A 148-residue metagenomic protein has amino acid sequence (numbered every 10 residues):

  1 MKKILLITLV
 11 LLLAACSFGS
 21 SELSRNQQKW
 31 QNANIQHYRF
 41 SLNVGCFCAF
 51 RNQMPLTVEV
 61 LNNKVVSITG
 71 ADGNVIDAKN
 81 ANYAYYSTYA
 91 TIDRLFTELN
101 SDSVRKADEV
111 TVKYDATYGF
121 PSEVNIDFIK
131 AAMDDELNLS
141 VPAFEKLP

Functional and structural regions predicted by a protein language model:
M1-I4: Positively charged n-region of N-terminal signal peptides that target proteins for export
L6-L9: Sec-dependent N-terminal signal peptides
L11, R25-K29, R94-T97, S101: Charged/polar, solvent-exposed surface patches and flexible loops
A14-A15: C-terminal motif of bacterial Sec signal peptides marking the signal peptidase cleavage site
F18-N74, V124: N-terminal domain-start interaction segment
N43, K79-P148: Mature, soluble, non-transmembrane domains
